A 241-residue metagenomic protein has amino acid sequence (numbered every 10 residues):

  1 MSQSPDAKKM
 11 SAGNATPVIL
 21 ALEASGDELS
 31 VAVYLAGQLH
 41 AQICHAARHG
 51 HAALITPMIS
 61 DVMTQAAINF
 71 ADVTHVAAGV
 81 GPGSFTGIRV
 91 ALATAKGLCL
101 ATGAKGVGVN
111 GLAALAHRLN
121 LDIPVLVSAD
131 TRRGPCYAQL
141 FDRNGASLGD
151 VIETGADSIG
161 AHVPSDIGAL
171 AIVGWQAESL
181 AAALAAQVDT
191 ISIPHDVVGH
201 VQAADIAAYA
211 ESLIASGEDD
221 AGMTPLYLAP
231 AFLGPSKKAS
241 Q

Functional and structural regions predicted by a protein language model:
S2-L39, G50, V107-Q241: Oxyanion-binding and handling regions
A41-C44: Short amphipathic
H51-A66, L112: Short, well-ordered amphipathic alpha-helical segments that serve as non-catalytic structural scaffolds within diverse
I59-T74, A161-L170: Phosphate/pyrophosphate-binding loops at sites that engage ATP/ADP/AMP, CoA/4′-phosphopantetheine, polyphosphate
T64-A71, L100-V109, E218: Phosphate-handling active-site elements
A77-G106: DPxDG-like acidic metal-binding loop motif
